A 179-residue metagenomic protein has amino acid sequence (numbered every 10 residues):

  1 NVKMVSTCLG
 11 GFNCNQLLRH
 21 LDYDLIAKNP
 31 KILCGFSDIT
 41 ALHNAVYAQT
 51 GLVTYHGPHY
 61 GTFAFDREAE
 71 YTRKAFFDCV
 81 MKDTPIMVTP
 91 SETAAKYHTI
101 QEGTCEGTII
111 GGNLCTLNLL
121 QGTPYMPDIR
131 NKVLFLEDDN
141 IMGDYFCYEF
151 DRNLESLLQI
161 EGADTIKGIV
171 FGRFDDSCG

Functional and structural regions predicted by a protein language model:
N1-N29: N-terminal small/polar loop signature for handling phosphorylated ligands or for N-terminal nucleophile
K3, K132, K167: Conserved acidic residues
L21-A45, V53-Y60: Short, acidic/small-residue loops that bind anionic groups at enzyme active sites
G51-N118, G122: Conserved anion/nucleotide-ligand pocket segment
T104, L134-D144, G168-G179: Glycine-rich phosphate/diphosphate-binding loops and the adjacent beta-loop-alpha structural elements that coordinate
I110-F150: Oxyanion-binding "anion nests"
E149-G179: C-terminal active-site/capping subdomain that shapes the small-molecule cofactor and substrate pocket of enzyme
